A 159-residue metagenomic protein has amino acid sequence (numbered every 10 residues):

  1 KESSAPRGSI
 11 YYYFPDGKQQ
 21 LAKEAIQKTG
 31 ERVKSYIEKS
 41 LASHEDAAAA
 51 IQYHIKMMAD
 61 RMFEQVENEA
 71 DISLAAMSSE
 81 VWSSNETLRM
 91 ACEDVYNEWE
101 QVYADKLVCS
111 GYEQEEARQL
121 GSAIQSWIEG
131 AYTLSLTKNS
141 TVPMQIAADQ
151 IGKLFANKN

Functional and structural regions predicted by a protein language model:
K1-E24: Helix-turn-helix
F14, A76-S83: Short helix-capping/turn signature of helix-turn-helix
E24-Q27, I37-A70, L120-I124: Hydrophobic alpha-helical connector segments
K34, A49, N68-D71, S83-C109 (+1 more regions): Amphipathic alpha-helical packing segments from all-alpha helical-bundle domains
E45, G111-R118: Short, charged helix-capping/linker segments at alpha-helix termini
R61-Q65, S83-S84, D105, Q125-V142 (+1 more regions): Amphipathic C-terminal alpha-helical segment
A75-A76, E115-L134, Q150-K153: Hydrophobic alpha-helical segments that form the core of small-molecule binding pockets and/or dimer interfaces
